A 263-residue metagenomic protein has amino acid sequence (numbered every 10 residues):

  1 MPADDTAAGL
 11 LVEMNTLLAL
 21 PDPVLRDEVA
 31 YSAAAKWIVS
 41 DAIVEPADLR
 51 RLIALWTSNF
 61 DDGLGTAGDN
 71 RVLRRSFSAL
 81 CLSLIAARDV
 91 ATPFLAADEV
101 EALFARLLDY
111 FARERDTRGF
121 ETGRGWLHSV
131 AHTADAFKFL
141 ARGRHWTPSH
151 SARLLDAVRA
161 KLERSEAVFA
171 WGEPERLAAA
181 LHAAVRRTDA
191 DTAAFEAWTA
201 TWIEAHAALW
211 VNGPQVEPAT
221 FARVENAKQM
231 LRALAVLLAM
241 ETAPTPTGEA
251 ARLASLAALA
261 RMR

Functional and structural regions predicted by a protein language model:
P2, S40-A47, V90-A97, M240 (+1 more regions): Short coil/turn connectors between adjacent alpha-helices in alpha-solenoid helical repeat scaffolds
P2-E28, V39-I43, A47-N70: Internal amphipathic alpha-helical repeat/solenoid segments
P2-T6, A235-R263: Ser/Thr/Asn(+Pro)-rich, low-complexity disordered segments
D5, D98, S149, F221-E225: Alpha-helix boundary/N-cap detector
N15, R50-T57, E101, L108 (+6 more regions): Generic detector of well-ordered alpha-helical segments enriched in charged/polar residues, highlighting helical
P23, A34, W146, A157-A250: Extended alpha-helical scaffolding segments
V24-S40, S76-A87: Non-membrane alpha-helical segments in proteins
R51-D191: Eukaryote-skewed repeat-based solenoidal scaffolds used as protein-protein interaction platforms, primarily
